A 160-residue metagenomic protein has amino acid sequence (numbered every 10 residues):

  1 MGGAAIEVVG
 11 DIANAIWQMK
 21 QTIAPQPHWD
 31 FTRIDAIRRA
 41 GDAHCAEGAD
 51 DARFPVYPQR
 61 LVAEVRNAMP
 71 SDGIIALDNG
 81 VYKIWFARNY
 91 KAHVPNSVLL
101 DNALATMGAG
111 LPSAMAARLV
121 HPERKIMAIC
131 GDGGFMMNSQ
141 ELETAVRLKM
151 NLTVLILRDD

Functional and structural regions predicted by a protein language model:
M1, E7-V9, A13-K20, W85 (+1 more regions): Thiamine diphosphate
M1-G2, V9, A40, D72: Feature targets compositionally biased, intrinsically disordered low-complexity regions with long contiguous runs
A4, A13-A15, Q21-P25, D42-A43 (+1 more regions): Conserved catalytic alpha/beta core of Sir2/sirtuin-type deacylases, generalized to analogous enzyme cores that bind
P25-R38: Flexible, glycine/charged-enriched surface loops at secondary-structure junctions
R39-R118, E123: Active-site diphosphate/adenylate-binding microenvironment
